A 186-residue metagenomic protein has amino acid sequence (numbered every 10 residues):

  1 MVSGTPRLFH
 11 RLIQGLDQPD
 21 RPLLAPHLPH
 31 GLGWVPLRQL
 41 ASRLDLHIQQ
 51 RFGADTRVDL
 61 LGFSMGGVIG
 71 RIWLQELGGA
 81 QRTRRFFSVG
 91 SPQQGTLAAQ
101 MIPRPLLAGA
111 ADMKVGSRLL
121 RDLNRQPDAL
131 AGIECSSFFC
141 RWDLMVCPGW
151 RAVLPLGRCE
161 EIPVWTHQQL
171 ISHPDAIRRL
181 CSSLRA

Functional and structural regions predicted by a protein language model:
V2, R7, D17-P26, W34-A131 (+1 more regions): Serine-dependent carboxylesterase/thioesterase catalytic core of lipase-like alpha/beta-hydrolase/SGNH enzymes
R11-L12: Short amphipathic alpha-helix
L28, P92-Q100, T166-R178: A short, conserved beta-to-alpha structural element at the edge of catalytic cores that scaffolds binding
L130-A186: C-terminal catalytic-base region of ester-bond hydrolases, centering on the histidine of the charge-relay
